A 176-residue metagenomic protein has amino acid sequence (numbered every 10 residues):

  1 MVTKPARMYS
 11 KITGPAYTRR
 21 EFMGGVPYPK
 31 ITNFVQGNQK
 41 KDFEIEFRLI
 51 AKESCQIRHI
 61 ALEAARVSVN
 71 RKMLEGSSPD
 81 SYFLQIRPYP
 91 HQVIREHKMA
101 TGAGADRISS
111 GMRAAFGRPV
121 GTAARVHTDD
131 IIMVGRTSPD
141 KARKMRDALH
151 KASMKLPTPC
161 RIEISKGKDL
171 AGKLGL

Functional and structural regions predicted by a protein language model:
M1-L176: Ribosome-associated RNA-binding proteins
